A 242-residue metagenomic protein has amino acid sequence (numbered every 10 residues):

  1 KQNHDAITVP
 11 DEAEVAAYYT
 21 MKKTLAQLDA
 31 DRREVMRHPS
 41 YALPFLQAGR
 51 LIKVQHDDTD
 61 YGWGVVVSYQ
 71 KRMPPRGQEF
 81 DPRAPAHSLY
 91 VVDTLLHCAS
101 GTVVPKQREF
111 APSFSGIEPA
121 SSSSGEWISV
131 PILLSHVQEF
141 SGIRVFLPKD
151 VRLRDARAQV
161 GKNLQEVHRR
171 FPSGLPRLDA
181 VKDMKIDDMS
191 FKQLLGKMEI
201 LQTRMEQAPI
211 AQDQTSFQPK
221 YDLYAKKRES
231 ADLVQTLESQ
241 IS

Functional and structural regions predicted by a protein language model:
K1-S242: Non-catalytic terminal extensions of ATP-dependent helicases
